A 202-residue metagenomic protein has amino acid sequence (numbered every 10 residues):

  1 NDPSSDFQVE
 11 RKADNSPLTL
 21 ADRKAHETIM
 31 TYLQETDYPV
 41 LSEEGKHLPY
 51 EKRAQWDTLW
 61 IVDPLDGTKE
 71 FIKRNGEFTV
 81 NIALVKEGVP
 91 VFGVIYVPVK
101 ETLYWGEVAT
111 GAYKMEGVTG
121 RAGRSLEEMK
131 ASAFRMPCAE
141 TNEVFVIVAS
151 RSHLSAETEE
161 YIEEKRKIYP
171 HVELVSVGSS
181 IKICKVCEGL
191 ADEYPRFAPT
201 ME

Functional and structural regions predicted by a protein language model:
N1-L65, K86, R121, E160-K167 (+2 more regions): N-terminal subdomain of lithium-sensitive/metallo-dependent phosphomonoesterases centered on the IMPase/IPPase/PAP
P17, T36, W56-T58, T102 (+2 more regions): A generic secondary-structure signal marking the coil-to-beta-strand transition
D22, L33, T68, V97 (+3 more regions): Residue-level signal for inorganic ion chemistry
H47, T110, T119, L154 (+1 more regions): Residue-level detector of flexible, active-site-proximal loop/helix-junction positions within diverse enzyme catalytic
R53-G117, R121-L126: DPxDG-like acidic metal-binding loop motif
M129-E202: An extended, acidic
